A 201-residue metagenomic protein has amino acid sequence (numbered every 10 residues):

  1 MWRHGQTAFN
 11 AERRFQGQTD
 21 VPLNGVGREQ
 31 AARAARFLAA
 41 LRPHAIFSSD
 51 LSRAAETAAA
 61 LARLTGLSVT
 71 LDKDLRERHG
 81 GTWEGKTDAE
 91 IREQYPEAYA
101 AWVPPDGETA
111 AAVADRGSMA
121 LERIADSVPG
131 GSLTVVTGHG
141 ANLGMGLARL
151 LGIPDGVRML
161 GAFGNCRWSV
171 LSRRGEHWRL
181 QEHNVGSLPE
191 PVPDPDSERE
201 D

Functional and structural regions predicted by a protein language model:
M1-H4, V136: Short, hydrophobic/glycine-enriched beta-strand segments
Q6-T57, D106-S118: Loop-to-helix element that buttresses phosphate recognition and phosphoryl-transfer chemistry
A32-Q94, Y99: Phosphate-coordination/substrate-recognition cap region in phosphate-metabolizing enzymes
A39-R42, I124-L133: Glycine-rich phosphate-binding loop signature in dinucleotide/nucleotide-binding domains
E93-A112: Short glycine/proline- and acidic residue-enriched helix-loop micro-motifs that form flexible lids or anion-recognition
S132-A141: Generic beta-sheet signal
P154-R179: Domain-level recognition of soluble alpha/beta enzyme cores, biased toward histidine phosphatases/phosphomutases
Q181-D201: Acidic, His/Gly-rich catalytic cores of divalent-metal-dependent hydrolytic chemistry
